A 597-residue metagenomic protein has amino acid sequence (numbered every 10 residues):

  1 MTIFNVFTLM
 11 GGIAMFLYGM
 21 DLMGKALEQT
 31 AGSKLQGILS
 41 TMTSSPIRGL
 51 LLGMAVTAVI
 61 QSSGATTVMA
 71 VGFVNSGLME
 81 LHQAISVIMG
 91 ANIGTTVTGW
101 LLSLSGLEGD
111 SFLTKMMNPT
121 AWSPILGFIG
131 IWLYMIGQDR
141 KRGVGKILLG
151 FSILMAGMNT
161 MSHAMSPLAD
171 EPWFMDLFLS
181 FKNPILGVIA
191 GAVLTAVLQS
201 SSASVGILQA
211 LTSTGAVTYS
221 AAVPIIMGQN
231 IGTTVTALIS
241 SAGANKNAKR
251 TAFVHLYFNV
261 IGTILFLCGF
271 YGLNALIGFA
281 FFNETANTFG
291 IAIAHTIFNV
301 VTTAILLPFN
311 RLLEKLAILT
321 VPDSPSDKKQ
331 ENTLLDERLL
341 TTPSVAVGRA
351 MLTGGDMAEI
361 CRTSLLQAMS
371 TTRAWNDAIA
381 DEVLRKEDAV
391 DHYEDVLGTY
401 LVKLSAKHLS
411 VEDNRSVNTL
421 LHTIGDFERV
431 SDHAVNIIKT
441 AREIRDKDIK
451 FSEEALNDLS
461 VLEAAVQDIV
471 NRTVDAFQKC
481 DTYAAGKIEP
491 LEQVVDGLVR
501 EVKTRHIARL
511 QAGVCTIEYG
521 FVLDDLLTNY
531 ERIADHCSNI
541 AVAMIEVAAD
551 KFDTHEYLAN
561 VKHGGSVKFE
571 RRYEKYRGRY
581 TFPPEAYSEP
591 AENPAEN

Functional and structural regions predicted by a protein language model:
M1-F7, G109-A121, F174-L179, S220 (+2 more regions): Interfacial loop-to-helix junctions that mark the boundaries of transmembrane helices in multi-pass membrane
M1-P46, V144-V193, L211-T214: Helix-loop-helix hairpins and the membrane-proximal interhelical loops of multi-pass alpha-helical transport proteins
T8-D21, G53-T57, I125-I136, G150-M161 (+3 more regions): Hydrophobic core segments of alpha-helical transmembrane domains in multi-pass membrane transport and ion-translocation
G24-E28, T57-A65, M165-S166, L194-A203 (+2 more regions): Short helix-coil transition sites and intra-membrane helix breaks within transmembrane domains of multi-pass
M42-M69, P184-I207: Hydrophobic alpha-helical transmembrane segments of multi-pass integral membrane proteins, predominantly secondary
V59-T66, I85-L101, P119-S123, L154 (+5 more regions): Membrane-embedded alpha-helical segments of transport systems, primarily multispan ion/solute transporters
M69-A91, W100-A121, M158, T195-G232 (+4 more regions): Membrane-interfacial helix-loop connectors
M79, S105, V217, G243-K249 (+4 more regions): Cytosolic, long alpha-helical scaffolding segments
